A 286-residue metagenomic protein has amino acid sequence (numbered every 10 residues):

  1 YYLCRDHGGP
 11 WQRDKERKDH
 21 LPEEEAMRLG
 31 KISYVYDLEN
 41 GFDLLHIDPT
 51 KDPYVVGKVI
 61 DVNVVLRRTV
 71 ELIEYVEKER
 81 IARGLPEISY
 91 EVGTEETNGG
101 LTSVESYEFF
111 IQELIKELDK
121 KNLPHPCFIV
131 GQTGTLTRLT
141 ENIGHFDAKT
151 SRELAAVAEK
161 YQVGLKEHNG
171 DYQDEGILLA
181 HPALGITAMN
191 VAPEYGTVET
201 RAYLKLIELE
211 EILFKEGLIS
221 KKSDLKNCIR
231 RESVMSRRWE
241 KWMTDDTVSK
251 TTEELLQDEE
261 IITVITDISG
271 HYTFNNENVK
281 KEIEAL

Functional and structural regions predicted by a protein language model:
Y1, G41-D43, I81-Y90, N122-C127 (+2 more regions): Short, well-ordered coil/turn segments that N-cap beta-strands
Y1-Y75, E79: Active-site beta->alpha loop and helix N-cap motifs at the rims of alpha/beta catalytic domains
D6, V92, H181: Conserved, mostly hydrophobic/aromatic
G9-K18, D48-N63, I88-S106, F128-I143: Active-site-proximal beta-alpha loop/turn segments in soluble metabolic enzymes
H20-I32, S106-E108, Y172-L184: Catalytic cores of alpha/beta
P53-E74, G84-I88, I143-T150, D174-I177 (+1 more regions): Active-site-adjacent beta->alpha loops and helix N-cap segments on the catalytic face of soluble alpha/beta enzymes
Q112-E113, F146-K160, L179-L184: Histidine/acidic residue-rich metal-binding segments in metalloenzymes
V163-Y172, G176-L286: Flexible, acidic glycine-rich loops studded with aromatic residues
